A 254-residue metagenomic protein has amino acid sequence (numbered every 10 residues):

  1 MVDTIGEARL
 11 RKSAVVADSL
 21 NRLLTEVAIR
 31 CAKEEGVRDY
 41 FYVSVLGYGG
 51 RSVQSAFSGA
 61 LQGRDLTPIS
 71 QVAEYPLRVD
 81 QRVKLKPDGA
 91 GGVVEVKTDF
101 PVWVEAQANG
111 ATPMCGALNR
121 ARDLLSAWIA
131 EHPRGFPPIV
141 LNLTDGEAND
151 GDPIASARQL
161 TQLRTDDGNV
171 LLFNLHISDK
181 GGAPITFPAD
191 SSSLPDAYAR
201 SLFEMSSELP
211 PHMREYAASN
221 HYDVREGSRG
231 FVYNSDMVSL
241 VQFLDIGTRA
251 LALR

Functional and structural regions predicted by a protein language model:
M1-R254: Acidic, low-complexity intrinsically disordered regions
